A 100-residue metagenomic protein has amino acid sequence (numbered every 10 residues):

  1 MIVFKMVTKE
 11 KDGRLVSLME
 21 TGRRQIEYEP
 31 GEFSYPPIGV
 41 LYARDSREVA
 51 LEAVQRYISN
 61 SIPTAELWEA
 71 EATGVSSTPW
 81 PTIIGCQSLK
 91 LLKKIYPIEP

Functional and structural regions predicted by a protein language model:
M1-L41, R47-P100: Conserved NAD+-utilizing ADP-ribose enzyme module
